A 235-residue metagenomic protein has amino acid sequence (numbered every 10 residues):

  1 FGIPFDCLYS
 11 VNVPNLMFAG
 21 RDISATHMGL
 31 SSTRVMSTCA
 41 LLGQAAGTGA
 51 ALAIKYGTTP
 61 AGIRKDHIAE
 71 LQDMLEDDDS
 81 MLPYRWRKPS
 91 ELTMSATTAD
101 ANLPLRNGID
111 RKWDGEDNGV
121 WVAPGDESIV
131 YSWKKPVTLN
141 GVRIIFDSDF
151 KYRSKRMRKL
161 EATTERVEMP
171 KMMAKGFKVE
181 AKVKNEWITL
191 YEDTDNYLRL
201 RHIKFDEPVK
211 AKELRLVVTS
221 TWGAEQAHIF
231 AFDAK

Functional and structural regions predicted by a protein language model:
F1-S31: A glycine-rich dinucleotide-binding beta-alpha-beta segment and adjacent secondary-structure elements that constitute
N12, V35-L42: Secondary-structure capping and boundary motifs in well-ordered enzyme cores
S24-V35, A53-G57: Glycine- and acidic
L30-R34, N107-N118: Short, polar loop/linker segments at the starts of domains and inter-domain junctions
A40-T58: Internal hydrophobic alpha-helix adjacent to the cofactor/substrate pocket in enzyme cavities
I54-W86: Non-catalytic terminal regions with compositionally biased, polar/charged low complexity
R87-K112: Predominantly extracellular/luminal regions of secreted and cell-surface proteins, especially disulfide-bonded
W113-T189, D195-K235: Aromatic, loop-rich ligand-recognition surfaces of beta-strand-rich domains
